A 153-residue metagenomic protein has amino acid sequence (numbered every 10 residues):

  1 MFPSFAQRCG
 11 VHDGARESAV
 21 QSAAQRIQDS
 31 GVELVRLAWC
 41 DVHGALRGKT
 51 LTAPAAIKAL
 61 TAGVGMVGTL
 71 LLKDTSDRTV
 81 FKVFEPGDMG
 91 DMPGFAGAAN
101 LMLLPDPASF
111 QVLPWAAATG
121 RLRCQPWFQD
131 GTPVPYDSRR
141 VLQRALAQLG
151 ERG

Functional and structural regions predicted by a protein language model:
F2-G153: ATP/Mg2+-dependent ligation/transfer catalytic cores
